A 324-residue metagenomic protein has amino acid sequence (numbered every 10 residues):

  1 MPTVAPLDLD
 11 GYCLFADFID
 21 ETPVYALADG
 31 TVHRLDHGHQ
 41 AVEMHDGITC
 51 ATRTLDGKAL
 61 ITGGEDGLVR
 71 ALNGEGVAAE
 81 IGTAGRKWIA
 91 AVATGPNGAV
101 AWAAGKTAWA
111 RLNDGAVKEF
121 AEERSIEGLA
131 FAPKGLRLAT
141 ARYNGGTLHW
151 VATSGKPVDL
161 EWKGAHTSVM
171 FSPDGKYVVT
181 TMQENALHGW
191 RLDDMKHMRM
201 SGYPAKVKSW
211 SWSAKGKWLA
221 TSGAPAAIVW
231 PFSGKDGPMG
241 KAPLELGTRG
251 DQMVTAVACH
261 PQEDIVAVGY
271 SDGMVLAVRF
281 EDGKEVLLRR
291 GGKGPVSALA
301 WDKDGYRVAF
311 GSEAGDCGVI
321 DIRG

Functional and structural regions predicted by a protein language model:
M1-G324: WD40-repeat beta-propeller superdomains and closely related acidic/aromatic-rich repeat-like regions
